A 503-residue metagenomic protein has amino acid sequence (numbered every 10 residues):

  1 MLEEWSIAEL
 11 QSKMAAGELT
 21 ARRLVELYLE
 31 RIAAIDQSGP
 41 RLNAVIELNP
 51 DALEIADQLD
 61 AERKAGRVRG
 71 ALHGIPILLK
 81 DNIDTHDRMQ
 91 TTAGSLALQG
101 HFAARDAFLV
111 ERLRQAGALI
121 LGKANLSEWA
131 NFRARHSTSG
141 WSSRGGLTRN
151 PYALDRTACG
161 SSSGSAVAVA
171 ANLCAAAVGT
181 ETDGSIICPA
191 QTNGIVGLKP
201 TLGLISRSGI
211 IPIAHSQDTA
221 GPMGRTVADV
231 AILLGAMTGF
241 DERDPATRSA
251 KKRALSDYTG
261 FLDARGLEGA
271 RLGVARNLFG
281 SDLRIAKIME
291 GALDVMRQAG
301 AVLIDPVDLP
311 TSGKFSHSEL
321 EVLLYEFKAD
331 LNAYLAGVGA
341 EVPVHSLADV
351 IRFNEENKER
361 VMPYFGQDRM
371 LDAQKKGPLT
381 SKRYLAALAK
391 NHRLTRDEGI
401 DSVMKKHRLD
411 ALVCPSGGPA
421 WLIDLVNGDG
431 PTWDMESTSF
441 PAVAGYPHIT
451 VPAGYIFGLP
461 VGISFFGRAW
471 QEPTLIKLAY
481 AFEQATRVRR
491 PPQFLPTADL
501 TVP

Functional and structural regions predicted by a protein language model:
M1-K64, I288-G291, R297-A301, R352 (+2 more regions): An N-terminal boundary/leader segment
L10-A16, A97-H101, D218-R225, F465-F466: Short, well-ordered beta-strand elements within core beta-sheets of diverse protein domains
G17, G74, K80, Q115 (+5 more regions): Glycine-rich, small-residue loops and helix-cap segments that act as flexible hinges at active-site edges
E18, R23-E26, D57, A107 (+5 more regions): Acyltransferase
A34, Q115, L119, A170-R276 (+3 more regions): Structural helix-boundary/capping segments
Q37-G100: N-terminal, positively charged, Ser/Thr/Ala/Gly-biased leader segments that form transit/presequence-like amphipathic
L72-A220, P245-S249, G273-A275, L412-D429: Short glycine/serine-rich loop/turn segments
H73-A93, G260-N277, Y325-R396, T450-P460: Short helix-loop capping/hinge segments that flank enzyme active sites or metal/cofactor-binding pockets
